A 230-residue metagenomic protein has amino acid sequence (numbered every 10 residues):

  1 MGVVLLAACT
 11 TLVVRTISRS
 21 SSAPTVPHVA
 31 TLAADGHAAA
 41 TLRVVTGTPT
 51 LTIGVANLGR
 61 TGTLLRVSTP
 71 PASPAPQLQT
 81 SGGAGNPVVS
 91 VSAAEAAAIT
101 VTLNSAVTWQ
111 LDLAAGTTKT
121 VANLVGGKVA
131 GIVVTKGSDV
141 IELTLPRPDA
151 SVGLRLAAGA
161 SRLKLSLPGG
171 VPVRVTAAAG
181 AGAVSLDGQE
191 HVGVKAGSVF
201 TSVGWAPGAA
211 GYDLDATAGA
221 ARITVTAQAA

Functional and structural regions predicted by a protein language model:
M1-L5: N-terminal Sec-pathway targeting helices
C9-V88, T100-A106, Q110-D112, K119-G126 (+4 more regions): Short linear S-[DN]-x-LW-Φ motif typified by the pepsin-like aspartic protease active-site region
S22, V91, A98, Q110-D112 (+4 more regions): A generic structural signal for ordered alpha-helices
S68-T69, A75, V133, V140-A230: Short, surface-exposed interaction patches in beta-rich subdomains that mediate adhesion/assembly near membranes
G85-A93, S198-G204: Generic recognition of long tandem-repeat/solenoid scaffolds
E95-A97, A160-S161: Charged, amphipathic alpha-helical segments
T117-K119, S138-V140: Short, flexible active-site-adjacent loop segments at beta-strand->alpha-helix junctions, enriched in small/polar
